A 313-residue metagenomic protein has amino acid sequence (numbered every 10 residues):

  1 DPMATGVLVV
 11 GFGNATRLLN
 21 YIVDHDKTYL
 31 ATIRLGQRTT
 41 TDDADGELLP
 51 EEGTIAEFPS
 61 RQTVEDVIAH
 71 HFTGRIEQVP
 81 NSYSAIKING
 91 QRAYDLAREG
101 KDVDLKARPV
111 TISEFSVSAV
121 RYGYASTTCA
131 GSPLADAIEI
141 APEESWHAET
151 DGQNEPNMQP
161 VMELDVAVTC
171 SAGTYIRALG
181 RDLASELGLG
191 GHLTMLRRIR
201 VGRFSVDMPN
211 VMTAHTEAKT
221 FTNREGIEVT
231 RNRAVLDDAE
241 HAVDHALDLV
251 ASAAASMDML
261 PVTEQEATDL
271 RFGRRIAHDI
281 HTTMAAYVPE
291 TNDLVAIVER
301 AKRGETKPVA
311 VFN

Functional and structural regions predicted by a protein language model:
P2-T5, N14-T216, N313: Non-catalytic RNA-recognition surface used by pseudouridine synthases
T5, G123-E163, E186-N313: Accessory RNA 3′-end/elbow-binding domains used by RNA modification enzymes
V10: Phosphate-centric recognition/catalysis
